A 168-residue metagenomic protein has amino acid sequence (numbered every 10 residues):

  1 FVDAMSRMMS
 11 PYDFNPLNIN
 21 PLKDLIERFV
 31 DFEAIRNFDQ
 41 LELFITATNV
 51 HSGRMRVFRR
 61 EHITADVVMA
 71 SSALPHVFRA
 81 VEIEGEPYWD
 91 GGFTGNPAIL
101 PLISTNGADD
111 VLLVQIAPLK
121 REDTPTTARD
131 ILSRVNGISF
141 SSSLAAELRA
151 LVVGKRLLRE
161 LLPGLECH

Functional and structural regions predicted by a protein language model:
F1-L25, T48-V50, R59-I63, E86 (+1 more regions): Non-catalytic peripheral regions of patatin-like phospholipases
K23-E33, A65, M69-A80, G91-I99: Active-site glycine-rich loop that binds ribose-phosphate moieties when present
V30-E42: A short alpha-helix-loop-beta-strand transition element characteristic of N-terminal alpha/beta dinucleotide-binding
R36-N37, F78-R79, D110-L112: Short, structured loop/turn "capping" segments at alpha-beta junctions
L43-A47: A short, Trp-centered hydrophobic/proline-enriched beta-strand micro-motif
